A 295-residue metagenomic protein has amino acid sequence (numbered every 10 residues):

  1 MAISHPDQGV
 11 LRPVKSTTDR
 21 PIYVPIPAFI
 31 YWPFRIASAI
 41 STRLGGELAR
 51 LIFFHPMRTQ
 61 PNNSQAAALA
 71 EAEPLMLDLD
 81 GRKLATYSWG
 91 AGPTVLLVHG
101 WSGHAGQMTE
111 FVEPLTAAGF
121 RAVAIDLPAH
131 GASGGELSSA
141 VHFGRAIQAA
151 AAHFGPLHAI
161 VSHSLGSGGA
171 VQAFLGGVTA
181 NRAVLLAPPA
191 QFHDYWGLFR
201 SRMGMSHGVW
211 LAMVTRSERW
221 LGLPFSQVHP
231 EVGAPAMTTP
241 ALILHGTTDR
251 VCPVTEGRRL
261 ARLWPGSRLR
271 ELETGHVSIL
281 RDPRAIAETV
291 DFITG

Functional and structural regions predicted by a protein language model:
P21-M76: An N-terminal hydrophobic leader/cap segment in hydrolases
A105, V112-G134: Conserved alpha/beta-hydrolase
L137-H158: Alpha/beta-hydrolase active-site loop
V161-A170: Gly/Ala-rich beta-loop-alpha elbow adjacent to hydrolase catalytic centers
G176-L223: Hydrolase active-site cap/lid region
A236-T238, I243-H245, D249: Short beta-strand/loop motif that positions the catalytic acidic residue of the alpha/beta-hydrolase fold
T247-C252, V277-S278: Acidic catalytic loop of the alpha/beta-hydrolase fold
G275-A287: Catalytic histidine-centered segment of alpha/beta-hydrolase-like enzymes
